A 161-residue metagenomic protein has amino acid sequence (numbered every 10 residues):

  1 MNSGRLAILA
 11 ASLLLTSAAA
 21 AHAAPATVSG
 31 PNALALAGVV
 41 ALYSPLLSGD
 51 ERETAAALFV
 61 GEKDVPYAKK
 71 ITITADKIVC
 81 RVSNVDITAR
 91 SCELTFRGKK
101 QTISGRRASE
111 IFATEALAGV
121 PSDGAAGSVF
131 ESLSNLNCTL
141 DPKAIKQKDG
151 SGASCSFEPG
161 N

Functional and structural regions predicted by a protein language model:
M1-L6: Positively charged n-region of N-terminal signal peptides that target proteins for export
A7-S17: Bacterial N-terminal signal peptides
L13, A24-A26: Low-complexity intrinsically disordered segments
A19-A23: Sec/Tat signal peptide C-region and signal peptidase I cleavage site
V28-N161: Post-signal/leader-peptide non-cytosolic segments of secretory proteins
